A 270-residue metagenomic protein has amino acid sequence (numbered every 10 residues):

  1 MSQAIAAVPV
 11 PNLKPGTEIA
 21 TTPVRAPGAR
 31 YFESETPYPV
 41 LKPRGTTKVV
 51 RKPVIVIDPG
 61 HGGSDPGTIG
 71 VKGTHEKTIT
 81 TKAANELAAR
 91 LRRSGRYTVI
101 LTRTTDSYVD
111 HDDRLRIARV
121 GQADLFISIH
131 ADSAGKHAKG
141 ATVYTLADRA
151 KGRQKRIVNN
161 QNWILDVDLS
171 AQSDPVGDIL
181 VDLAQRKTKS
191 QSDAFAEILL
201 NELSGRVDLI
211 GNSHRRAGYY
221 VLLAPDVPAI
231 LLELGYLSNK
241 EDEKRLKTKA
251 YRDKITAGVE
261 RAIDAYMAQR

Functional and structural regions predicted by a protein language model:
M1-R270: Catalytic-site microenvironment of enzymes that process N-acetyl-hexosamine-containing cell-wall polysaccharides
